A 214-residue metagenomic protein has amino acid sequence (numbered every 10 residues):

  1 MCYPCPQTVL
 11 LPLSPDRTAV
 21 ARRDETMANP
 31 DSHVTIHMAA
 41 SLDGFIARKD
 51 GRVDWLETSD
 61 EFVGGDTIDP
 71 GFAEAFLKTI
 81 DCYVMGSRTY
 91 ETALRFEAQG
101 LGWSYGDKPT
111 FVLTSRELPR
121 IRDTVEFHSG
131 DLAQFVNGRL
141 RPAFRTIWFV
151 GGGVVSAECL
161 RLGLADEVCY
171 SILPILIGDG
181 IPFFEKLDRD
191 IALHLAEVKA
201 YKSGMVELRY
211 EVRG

Functional and structural regions predicted by a protein language model:
Y3, A21-G214: Enzymes that bind and transform nitrogen-containing heteroaromatic metabolites
P4-L10: Compositionally biased, intrinsically disordered low-complexity segments enriched in Pro/Arg/Gln/His
V9, D16-E25: Acidic, Ala/Val/Gly-enriched low-complexity intrinsically disordered segments
